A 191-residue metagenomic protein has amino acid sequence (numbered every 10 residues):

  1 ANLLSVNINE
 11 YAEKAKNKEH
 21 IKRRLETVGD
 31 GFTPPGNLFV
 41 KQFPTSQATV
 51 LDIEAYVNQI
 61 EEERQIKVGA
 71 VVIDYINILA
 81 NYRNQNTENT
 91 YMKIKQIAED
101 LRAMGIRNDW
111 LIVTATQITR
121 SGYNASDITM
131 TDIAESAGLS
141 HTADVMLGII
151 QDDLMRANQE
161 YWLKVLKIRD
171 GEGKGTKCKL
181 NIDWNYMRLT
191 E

Functional and structural regions predicted by a protein language model:
A1-K67, K177-K179: Cytosolic-facing regulatory segments adjacent to core modules
N2, V6, M146, I168-E172: Phosphate/oxyanion-binding loops and surfaces in catalytic or ligand/nucleic-acid-binding neighborhoods
L3, Y11, M130-I133, L189: Short clusters of hydrophobic/aromatic residues that line enzyme substrate/ligand-binding pockets
I8, A12-A15, G122, A134-A137 (+1 more regions): Solvent-exposed, flexible loop/coil residues
H20-E26, L38-V40, W110, L147-I149 (+3 more regions): Generic preference for hydrophobic/aromatic residues in regular secondary structure cores
F43-K164, D170: P-loop NTPase motor core
L154-E191: P-loop/Walker A phosphate-binding loop and immediately adjacent motor/lid segment at beta-alpha junctions
